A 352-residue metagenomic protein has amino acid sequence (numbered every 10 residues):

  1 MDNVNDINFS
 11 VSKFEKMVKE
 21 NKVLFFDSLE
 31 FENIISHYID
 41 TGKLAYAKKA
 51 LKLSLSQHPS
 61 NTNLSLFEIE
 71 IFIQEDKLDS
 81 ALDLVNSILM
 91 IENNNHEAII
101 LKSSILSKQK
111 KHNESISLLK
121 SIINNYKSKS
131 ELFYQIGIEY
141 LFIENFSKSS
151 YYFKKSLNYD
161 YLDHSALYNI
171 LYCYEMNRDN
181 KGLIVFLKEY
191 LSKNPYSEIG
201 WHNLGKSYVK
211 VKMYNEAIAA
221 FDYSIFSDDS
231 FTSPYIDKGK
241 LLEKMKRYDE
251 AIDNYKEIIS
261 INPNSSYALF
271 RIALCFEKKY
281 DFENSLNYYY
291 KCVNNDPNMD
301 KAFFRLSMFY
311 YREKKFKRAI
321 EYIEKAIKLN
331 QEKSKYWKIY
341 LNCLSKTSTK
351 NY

Functional and structural regions predicted by a protein language model:
L29, N63, E97, E131 (+6 more regions): Start-of-helix register in tetratricopeptide repeats
D40, Q74, K108, F142-I143 (+6 more regions): Register position in tetratricopeptide repeats
L44, L78, H112, F146 (+6 more regions): TPR-repeat structural position
Q57, M90-E92, N124-Y126, Y159 (+5 more regions): Structural marker of alpha-solenoid helical repeat scaffolds
